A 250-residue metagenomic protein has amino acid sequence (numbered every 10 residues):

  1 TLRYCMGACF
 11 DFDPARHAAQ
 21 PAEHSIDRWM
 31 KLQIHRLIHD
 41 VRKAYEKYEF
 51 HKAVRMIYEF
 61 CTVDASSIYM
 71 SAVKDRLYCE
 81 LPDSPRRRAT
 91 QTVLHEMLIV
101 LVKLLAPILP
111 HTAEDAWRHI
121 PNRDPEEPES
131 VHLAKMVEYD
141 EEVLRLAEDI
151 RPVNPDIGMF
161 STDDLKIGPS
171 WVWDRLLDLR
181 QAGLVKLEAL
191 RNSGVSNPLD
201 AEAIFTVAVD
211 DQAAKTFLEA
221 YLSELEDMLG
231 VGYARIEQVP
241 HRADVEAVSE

Functional and structural regions predicted by a protein language model:
T1-L2: Secretory-pathway-linked proteins and extracytosolic
G7-R42, S71-V185, G194, D200-T206: Acidic, turn-prone loop/beta-hairpin segments
Y45-K52: Short helix-adjacent coil turns
V54, Y58: Aromatic-lined ligand-binding clefts that engage carbohydrates, nucleic acids, or primary amines
E188, N192-S193, G230-Y233: Intrinsically disordered cytosolic tails
E202-E250: A broadly conserved sequence feature marking short terminus-proximal activation segments in nucleic acid-centric
